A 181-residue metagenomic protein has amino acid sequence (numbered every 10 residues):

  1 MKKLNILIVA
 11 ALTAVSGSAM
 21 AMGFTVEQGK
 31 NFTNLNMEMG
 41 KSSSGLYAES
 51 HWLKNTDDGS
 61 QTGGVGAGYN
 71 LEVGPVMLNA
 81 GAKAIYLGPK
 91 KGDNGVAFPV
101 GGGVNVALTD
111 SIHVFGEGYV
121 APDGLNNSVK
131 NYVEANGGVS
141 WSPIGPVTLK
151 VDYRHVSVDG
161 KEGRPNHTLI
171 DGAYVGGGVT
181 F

Functional and structural regions predicted by a protein language model:
M1-G23: Cleavable N-terminal export/targeting peptides
G17-Y69, I112, G176: Short glycine/proline- and aromatic-enriched beta-strand/turn motifs that initiate or cap beta-hairpins
Q28-F32, K41-S43, S50-T56, L71 (+4 more regions): Transmembrane beta-strands of outer-membrane beta-barrel pores
G29-L35, S42-S44, G59-V65, V76 (+3 more regions): Residues that define the transmembrane beta-barrel architecture of outer-membrane proteins
M37-K41, Y69-L71, V104-V106, W141 (+1 more regions): Residue-level signature of outer-membrane beta-barrel architecture
S43-A48, E72-A80, D110-G116, W141 (+1 more regions): Repeated loop/turn-to-beta-strand initiation elements of outer-membrane beta-barrel proteins
G59-P122: Detector for outer-membrane/organellar transmembrane beta-barrel domains, recognizing the amphipathic beta-strand
V139-P143, T168-F181: Outer-membrane beta-barrel "beta-signal"
